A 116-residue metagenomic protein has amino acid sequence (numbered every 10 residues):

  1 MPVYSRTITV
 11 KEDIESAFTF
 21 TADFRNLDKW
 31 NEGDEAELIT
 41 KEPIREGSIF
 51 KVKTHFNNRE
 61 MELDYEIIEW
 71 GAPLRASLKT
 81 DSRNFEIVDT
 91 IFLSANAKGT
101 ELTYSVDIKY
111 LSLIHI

Functional and structural regions predicted by a protein language model:
M1-K41, R45: Hydrophobic ligand-binding cavity/cleft-lining segments
P43, H55-T103, D107-Y110: Hydrophobic-ligand binding "helix-grip"
I114-I116: Conserved small/polar residues in nucleotide/adenosyl-binding loops
